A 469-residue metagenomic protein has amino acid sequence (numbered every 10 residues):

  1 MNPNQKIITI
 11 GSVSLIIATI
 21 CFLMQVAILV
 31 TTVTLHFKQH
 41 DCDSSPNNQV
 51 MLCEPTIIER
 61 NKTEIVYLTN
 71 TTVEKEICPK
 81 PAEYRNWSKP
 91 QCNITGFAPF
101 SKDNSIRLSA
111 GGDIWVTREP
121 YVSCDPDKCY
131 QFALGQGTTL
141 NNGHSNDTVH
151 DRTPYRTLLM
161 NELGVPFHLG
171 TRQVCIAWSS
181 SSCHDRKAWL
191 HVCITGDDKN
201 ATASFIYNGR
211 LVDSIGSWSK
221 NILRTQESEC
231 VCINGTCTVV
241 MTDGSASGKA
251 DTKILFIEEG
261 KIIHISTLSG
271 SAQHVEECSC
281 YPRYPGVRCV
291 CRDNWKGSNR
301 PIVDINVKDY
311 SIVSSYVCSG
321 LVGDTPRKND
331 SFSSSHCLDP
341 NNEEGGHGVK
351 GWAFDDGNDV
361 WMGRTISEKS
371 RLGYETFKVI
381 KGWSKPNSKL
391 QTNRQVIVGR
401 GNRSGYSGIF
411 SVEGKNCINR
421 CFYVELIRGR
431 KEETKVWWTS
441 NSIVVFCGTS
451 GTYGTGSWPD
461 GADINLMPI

Functional and structural regions predicted by a protein language model:
I8-K38: Alpha-helical transmembrane segments in eukaryotic/viral proteins
Q49-I77, R172-V174: Serine/threonine-rich low-complexity intrinsically disordered regions
N61, N70, N86, N93 (+5 more regions): N-linked glycosylation sites
E76, C289-C291: Extracellular cysteine-rich, disulfide-stabilized repeat modules
F97, S228, V275-C278, S334 (+2 more regions): Repeated scaffold domains used in trafficking and secretory/extracellular systems, primarily beta-propellers
H191-G196, K435, P468-I469: Short tryptophan-centered beta-strand motifs in secreted/extracellular beta-sheet-rich domains of glycan-recognition
M241-A246: Short beta-strand-plus-loop segments that form exposed binding edges in beta-rich domains
